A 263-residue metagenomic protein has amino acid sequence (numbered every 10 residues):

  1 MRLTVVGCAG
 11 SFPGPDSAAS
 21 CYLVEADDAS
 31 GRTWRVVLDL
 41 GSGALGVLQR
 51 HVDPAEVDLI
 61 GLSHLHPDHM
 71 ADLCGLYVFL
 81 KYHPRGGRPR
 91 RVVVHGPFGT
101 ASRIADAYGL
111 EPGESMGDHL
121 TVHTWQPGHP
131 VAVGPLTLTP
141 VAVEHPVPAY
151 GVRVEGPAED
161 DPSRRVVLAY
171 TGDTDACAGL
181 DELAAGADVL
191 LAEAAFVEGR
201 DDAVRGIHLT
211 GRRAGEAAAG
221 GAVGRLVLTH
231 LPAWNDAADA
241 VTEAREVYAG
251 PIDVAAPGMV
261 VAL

Functional and structural regions predicted by a protein language model:
M1-Y170, D175, L180-E182, V241-L263: Binuclear metal-dependent hydrolase catalytic cores
A176-V261: Cap/insert and terminal regions of metallo-dependent hydrolase folds
